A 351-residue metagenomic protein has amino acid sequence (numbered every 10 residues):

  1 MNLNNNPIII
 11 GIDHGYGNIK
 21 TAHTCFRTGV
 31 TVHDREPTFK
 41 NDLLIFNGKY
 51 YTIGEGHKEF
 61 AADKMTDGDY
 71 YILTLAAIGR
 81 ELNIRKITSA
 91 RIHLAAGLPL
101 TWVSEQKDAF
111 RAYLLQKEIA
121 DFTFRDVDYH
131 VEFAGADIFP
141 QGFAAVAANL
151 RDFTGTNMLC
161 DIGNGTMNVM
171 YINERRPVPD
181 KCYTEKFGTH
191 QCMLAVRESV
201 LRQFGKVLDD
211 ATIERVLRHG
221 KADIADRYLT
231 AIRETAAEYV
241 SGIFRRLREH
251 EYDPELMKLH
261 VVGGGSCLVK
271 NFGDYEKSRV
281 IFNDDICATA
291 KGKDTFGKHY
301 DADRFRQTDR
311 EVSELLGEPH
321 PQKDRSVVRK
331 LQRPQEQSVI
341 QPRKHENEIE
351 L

Functional and structural regions predicted by a protein language model:
M1-L159, R176-Q191, Q203, A211-D303: Nucleotide/phosphate-binding catalytic cleft detector across ATP-hydrolyzing and phosphate-transferring enzymes
I162-N168: Ser/Thr-glycine-rich phosphate-binding loops at phosphate-binding pockets of nucleotides, nucleotide cofactors
V169-E174: PRPP/pyrophosphate-binding module of the type I phosphoribosyltransferase fold
A302-L351: Extended intrinsically disordered terminal tails
